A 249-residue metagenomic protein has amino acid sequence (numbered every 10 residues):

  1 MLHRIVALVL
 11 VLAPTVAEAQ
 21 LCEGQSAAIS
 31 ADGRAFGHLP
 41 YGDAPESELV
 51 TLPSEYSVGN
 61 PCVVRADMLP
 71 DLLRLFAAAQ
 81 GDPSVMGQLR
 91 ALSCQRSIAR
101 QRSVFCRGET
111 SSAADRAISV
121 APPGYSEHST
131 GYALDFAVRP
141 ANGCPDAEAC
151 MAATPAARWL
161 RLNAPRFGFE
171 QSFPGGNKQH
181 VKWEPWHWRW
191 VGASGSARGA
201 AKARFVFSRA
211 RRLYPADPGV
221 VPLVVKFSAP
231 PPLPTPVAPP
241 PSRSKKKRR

Functional and structural regions predicted by a protein language model:
M1-L8: Sec-dependent signal peptide recognition, specifically the positively charged N-region followed immediately by
L12-V16: N-terminal signal peptide c-region/cleavage motif recognized by signal peptidases
A17-C94, I98-R249: Extracytoplasmic cell-surface/polysaccharide-interacting catalytic and binding patches
